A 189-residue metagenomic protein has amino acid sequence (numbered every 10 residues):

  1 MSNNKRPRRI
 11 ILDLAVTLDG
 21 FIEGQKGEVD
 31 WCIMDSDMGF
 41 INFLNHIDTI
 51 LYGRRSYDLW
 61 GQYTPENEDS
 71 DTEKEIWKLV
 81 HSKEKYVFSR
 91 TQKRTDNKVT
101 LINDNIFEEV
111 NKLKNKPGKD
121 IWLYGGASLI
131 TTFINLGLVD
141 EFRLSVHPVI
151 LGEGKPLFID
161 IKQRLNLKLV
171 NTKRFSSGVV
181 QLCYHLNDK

Functional and structural regions predicted by a protein language model:
M1-K189: Enzymes that bind and transform nitrogen-containing heteroaromatic metabolites
